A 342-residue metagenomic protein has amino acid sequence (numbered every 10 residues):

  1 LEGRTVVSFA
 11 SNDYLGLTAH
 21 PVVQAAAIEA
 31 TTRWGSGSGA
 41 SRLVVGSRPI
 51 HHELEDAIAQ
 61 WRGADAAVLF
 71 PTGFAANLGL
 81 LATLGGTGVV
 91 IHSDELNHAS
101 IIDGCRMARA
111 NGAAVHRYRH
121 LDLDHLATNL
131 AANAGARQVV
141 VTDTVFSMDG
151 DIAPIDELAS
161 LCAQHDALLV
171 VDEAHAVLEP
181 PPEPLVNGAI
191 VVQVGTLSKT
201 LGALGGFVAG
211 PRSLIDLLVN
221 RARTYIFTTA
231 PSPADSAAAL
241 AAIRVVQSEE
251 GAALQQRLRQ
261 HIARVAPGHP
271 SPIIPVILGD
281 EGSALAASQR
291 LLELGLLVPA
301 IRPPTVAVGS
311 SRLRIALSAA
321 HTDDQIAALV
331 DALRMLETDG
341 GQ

Functional and structural regions predicted by a protein language model:
L1-S36, A167: N-terminal "arm"/small-domain region of PLP-dependent enzymes with the aminotransferase-like
L17, P21, E29, R33 (+4 more regions): PLP-dependent enzyme catalytic core of the Aspartate aminotransferase-like
L17-T18, E179, V186-N187, G195 (+1 more regions): Short beta-strand-to-turn element immediately C-terminal to the catalytic PLP-Schiff-base lysine in fold type I
A25, A30-G73: Conserved N-terminal alpha-helix of the aminotransferase class I/II PLP-enzyme fold
L80-A99: Conserved PLP-anchoring active-site segment centered on the Schiff-base-forming lysine
V115-V171: Active-site phosphate-binding strand-loop segment of PLP-dependent enzymes
T196, T200-H269: PLP-dependent aminotransferase class I/II
A252-G295, T305, G309-L313, L317-A319: Conserved PLP-binding catalytic core of the aspartate aminotransferase-like
